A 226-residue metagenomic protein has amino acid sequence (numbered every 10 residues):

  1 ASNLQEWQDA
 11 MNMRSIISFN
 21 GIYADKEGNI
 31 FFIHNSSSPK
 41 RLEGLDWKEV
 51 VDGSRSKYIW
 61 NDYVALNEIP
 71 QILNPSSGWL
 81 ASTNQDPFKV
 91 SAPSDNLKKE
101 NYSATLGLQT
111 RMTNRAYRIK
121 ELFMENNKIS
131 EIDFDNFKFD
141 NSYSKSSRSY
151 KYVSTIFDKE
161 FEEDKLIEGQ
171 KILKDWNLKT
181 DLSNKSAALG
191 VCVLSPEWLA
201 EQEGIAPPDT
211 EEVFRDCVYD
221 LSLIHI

Functional and structural regions predicted by a protein language model:
S2-M13, I119: Alpha/propeptide regions of enzymes that mature by internal proteolysis
N12-S15, D158: N-terminal cationic-hydrophobic initiation segments that often serve targeting/anchoring roles
S18: Segments that shape or occlude catalytic/ligand-binding pockets
D25-I224: Long, compositionally biased non-active-site segments enriched in small/hydrophobic residues and glycine
